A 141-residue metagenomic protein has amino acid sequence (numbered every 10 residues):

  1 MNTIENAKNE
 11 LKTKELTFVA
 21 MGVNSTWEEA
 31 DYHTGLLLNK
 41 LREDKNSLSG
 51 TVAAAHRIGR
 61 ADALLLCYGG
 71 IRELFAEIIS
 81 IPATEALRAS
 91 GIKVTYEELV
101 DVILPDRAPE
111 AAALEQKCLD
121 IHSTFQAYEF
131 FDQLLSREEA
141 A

Functional and structural regions predicted by a protein language model:
M1-E77, L99-Q116: Conserved mixed alpha/beta catalytic, RNA-binding, or beta-rich assembly cores of soluble enzyme, regulatory
G69-R72, T84-A141: C-terminal binding/interaction regions
S80: Conserved SAM/SAH-binding beta-strand->alpha-helix loop
